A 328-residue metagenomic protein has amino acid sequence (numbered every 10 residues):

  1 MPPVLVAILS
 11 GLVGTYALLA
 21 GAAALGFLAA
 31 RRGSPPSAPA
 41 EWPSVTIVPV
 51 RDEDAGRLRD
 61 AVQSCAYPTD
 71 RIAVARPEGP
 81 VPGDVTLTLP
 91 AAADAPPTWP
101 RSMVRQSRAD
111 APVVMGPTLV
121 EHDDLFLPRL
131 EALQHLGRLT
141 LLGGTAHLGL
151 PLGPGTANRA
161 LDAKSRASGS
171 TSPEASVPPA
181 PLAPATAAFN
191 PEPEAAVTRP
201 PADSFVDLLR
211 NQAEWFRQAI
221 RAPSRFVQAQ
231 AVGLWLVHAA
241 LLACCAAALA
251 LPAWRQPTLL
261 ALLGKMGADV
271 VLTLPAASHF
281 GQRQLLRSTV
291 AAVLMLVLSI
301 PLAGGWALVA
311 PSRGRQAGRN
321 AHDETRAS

Functional and structural regions predicted by a protein language model:
M1-S10: Feature marks short, highly hydrophobic, charge-poor N-terminal signal-anchor/signal peptide-like helices that anchor
S10-A22: Alpha-helical membrane-embedded segments
A22-D70, A75-P82, G304-R315, N320-A321: N-terminal signal-anchor transmembrane helix
A24-R32, P39, Q230, L234-R313: Membrane-embedded multi-pass helical conduit in multi-pass membrane proteins, especially envelope-biosynthetic
G26-A29, G83, W99, M103-R166 (+4 more regions): Long helical/loop segments within the catalytic core of UDP-sugar-dependent glycosyltransferases, especially the large
V48-E53, A75-P77, L89-A92, T118 (+1 more regions): Structural motif
G83-P96: Short beta-strand-to-loop acidic/aromatic patch adjacent to the donor-nucleotide binding site
V113, V120-G137, S172-V227: Catalytic donor/gating beta->alpha subdomain of glycosyltransferases that bind UDP-sugars
